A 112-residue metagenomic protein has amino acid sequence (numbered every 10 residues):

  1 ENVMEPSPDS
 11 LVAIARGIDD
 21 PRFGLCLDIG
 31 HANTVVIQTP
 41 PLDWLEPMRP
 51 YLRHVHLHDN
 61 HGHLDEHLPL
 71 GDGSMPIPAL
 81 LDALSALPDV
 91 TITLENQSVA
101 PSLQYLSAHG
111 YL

Functional and structural regions predicted by a protein language model:
E1-N2, S107: Catalytic cores of phosphodiester-bond-cleaving enzymes
N2-V3, S10: Conserved anion-binding
P8-L112: Histidine-acidic metal/acid-base catalytic patches
